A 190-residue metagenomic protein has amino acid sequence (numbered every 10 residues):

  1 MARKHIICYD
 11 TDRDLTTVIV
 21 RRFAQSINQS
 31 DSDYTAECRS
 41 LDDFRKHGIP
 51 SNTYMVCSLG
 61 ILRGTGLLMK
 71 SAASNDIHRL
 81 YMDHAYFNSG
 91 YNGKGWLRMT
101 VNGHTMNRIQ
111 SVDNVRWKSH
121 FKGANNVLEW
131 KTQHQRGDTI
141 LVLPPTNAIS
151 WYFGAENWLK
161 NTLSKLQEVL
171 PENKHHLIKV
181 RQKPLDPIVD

Functional and structural regions predicted by a protein language model:
A2-S51: Long terminal accessory regions outside catalytic cores
K4, N28, L128-Q167, D186-I188: Nucleotide-activated sugar donor-binding and catalytic core shared by glycosyltransferases and related lipid-linked
I7-D14, C38-D42, V56-L62, D83-A85 (+2 more regions): Structural motif
Y9, L159, L163-D190: Catalytic donor nucleotide-activated moiety binding site of glycosyltransferases and closely related
T16-Q25, R63-G66, E156-V169: Well-ordered, non-membrane alpha-helical segments in soluble/globular domains
S40-I49, R63-L67, K174-H176, K183-D190: Donor nucleotide-activated moiety binding/catalytic core segment of transferases that use nucleotide-activated donors
I61-Y91, K160-N161: A short, gly/pro- and small-residue-rich
D83-Y152: A nucleotide-sugar donor-handling region in carbohydrate enzymes
